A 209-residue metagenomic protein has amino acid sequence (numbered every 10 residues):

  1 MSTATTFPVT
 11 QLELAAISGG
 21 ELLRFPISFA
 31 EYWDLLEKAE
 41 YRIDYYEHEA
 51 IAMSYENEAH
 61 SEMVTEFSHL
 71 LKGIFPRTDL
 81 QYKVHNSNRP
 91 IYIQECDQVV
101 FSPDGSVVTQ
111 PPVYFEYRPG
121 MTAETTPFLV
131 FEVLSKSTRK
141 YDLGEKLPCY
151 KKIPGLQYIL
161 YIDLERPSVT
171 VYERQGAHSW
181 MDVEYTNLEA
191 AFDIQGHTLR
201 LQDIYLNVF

Functional and structural regions predicted by a protein language model:
M1-F209: Gly/Pro/Ser/Thr-rich low-complexity, intrinsically disordered segments predominantly at protein N-termini
